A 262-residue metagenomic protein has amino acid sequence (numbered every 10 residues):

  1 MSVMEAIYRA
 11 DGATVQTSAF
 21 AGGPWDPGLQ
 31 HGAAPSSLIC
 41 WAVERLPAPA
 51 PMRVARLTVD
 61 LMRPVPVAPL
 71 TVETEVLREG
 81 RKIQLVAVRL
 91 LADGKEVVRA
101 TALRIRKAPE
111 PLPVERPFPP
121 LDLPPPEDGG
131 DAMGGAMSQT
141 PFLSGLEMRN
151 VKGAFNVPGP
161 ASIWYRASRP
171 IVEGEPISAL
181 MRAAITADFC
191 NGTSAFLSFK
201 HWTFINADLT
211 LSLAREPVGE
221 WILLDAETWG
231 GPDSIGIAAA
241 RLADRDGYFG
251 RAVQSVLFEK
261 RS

Functional and structural regions predicted by a protein language model:
M1-S262: Terminal targeting signals and extreme-terminal segments of soluble enzymes
